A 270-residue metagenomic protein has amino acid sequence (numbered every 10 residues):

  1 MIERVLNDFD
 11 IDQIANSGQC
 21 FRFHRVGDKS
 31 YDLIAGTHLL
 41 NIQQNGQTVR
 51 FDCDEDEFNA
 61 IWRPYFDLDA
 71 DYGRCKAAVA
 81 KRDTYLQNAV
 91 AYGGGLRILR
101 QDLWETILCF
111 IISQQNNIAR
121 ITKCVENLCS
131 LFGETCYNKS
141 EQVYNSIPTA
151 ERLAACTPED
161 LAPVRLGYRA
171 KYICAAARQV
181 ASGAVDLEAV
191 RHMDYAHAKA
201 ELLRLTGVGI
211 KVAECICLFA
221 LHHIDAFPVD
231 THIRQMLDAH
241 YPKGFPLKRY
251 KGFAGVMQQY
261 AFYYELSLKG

Functional and structural regions predicted by a protein language model:
M1-G270: HhH-family (HhH-GPD) DNA N-glycosylase catalytic core used in base-excision repair
